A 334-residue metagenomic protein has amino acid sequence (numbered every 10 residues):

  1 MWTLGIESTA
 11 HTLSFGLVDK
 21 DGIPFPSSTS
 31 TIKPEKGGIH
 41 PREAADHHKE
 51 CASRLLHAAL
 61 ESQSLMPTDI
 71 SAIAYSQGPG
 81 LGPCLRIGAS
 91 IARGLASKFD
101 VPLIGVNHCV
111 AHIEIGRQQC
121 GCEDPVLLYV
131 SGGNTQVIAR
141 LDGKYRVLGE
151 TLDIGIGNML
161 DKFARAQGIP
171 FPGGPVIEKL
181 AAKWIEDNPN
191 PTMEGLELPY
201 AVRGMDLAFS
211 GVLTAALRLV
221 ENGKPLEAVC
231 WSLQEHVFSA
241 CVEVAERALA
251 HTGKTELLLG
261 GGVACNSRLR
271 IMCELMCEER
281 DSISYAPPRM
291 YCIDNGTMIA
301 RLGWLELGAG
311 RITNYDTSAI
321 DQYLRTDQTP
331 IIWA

Functional and structural regions predicted by a protein language model:
W2-S71, Y75-P79, H108: N-terminal beta-alpha supersecondary unit
D69-E114: Glycine-rich phosphate-binding loop and adjoining helix at the ATP-binding site of ATP-dependent phosphoryl-transfer
Y75-G78, S131, L257-N266: Glycine-rich beta-strand-to-loop/alpha-helix junction loops that act as flexible
I104-V126, L302: Conserved phosphate-binding catalytic cores of ATP/NTP-utilizing and phosphoryl-transfer enzymes
G105-V106, E274-I299: Conserved phosphate-binding/catalytic loops in two-lobed NTP-binding clefts
D142-E186, T214, R218-K224: Glycine-rich phosphate-binding loop plus the immediately following alpha-helix
K179-L257, N266-R280, L307-G310, R325-A334: A contiguous, well-structured pocket-lining segment that forms one wall/lid of small-molecule binding clefts in soluble
P288-P330: Glycine-rich phosphate-binding/hydrolytic loop that grips phosphoryl groups
